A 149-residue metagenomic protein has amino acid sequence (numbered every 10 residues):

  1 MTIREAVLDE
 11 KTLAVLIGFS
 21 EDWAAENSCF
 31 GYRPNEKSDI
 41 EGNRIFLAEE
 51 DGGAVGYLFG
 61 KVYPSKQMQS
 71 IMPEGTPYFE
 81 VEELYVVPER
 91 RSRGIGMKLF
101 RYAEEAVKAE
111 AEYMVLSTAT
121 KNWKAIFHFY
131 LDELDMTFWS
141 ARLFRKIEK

Functional and structural regions predicted by a protein language model:
M1-L16: A short beta-loop-alpha structural element at the N-terminal edge of CoA-dependent acyl/N-acetyltransferase catalytic
E21-E49: Active-site rim helix/loop that mediates acceptor-substrate recognition in acyltransferases
L47, G53-V62, E80, Y85: Conserved beta-strand in the GNAT
F59-F79: Conserved acyl-donor/pantetheine-binding loop and adjacent beta-alpha core of acyl/acetyltransferases and related
M72-P88, A141: Conserved acetyl-CoA binding element of GNAT-fold acetyltransferases
V86, S92-E105: Conserved acetyl-CoA-binding loop-helix of GNAT-fold acetyltransferases
M97, T120-S140: Conserved active-site alpha-helix within GNAT-family acetyltransferase domains
V107-A119: Conserved GNAT acetyl-CoA-binding A-motif
